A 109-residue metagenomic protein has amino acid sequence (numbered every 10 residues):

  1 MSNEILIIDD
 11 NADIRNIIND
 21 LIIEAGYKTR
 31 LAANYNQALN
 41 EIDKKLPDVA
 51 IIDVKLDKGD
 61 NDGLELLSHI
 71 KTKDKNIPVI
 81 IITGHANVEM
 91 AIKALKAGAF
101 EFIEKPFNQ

Functional and structural regions predicted by a protein language model:
S2, L46-D48, T72-P78: His-Asp phosphorelay/catalytic-motif detector in bacterial-type signaling
A12-R30: Two-component/phosphorelay signaling modules centered on CheY-like receiver
G26-Y35, E41: Short hydrophobic/Thr-rich beta-strand motif most characteristic of the beta2 strand and flanking loop of CheY-like
N40, K55, D62-N76, K93: Short amphipathic alpha-helix used as the core "switch/output" element in two-component signaling
K45-L56: Active-site beta3 strand of CheY-like receiver
I103-K105: A Lys-centered signature of the CheY-like receiver
